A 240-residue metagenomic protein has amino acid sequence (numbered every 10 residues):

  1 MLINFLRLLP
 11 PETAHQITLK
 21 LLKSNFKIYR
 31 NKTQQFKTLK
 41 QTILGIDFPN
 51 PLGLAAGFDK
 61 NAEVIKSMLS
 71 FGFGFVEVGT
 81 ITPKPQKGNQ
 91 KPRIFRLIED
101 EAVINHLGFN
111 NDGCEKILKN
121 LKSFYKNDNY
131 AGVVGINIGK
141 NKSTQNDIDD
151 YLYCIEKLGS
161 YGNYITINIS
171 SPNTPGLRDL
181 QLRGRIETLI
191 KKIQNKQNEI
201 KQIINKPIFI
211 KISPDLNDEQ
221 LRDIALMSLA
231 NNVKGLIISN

Functional and structural regions predicted by a protein language model:
M1-Q41, N105, N110, C114: An N-cap/entry alpha-helix motif that binds or orients negatively charged groups
P10, K87-K91, R178-D179: Short secondary-structure transition/capping segments
F48, A56-D59, N110-K126, Y130-N240: Conserved alpha/beta-domain cores
F48, G57, V64-K84: Active-site cofactor/substrate anionic-group-binding motifs, chiefly glycine- and Lys/Arg-rich phosphate-binding loops
L52: A short, small-residue-rich loop immediately preceding and capping a beta-strand
V64-M68, Q86-R93, N146-I148: Short, conserved acidic/polar surface loops in the N-terminal third of protein domains
G79-Y130: A gly/proline- and charged-residue-enriched helix-loop-helix capping module
